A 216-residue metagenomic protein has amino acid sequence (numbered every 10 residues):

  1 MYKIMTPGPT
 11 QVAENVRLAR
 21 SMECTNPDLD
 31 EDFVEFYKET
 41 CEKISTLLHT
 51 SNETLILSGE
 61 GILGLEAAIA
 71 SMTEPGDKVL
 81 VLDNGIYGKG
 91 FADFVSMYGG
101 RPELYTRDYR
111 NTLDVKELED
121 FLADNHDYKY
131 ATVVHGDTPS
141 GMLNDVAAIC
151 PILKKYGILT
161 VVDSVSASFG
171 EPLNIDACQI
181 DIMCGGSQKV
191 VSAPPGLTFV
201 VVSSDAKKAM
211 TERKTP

Functional and structural regions predicted by a protein language model:
Y2-S58, I62: A glycine-/small-polar-enriched, mobile loop at the entrance of the PLP active site in fold-type I
I4-T6, L55-S58, V81, L104-Y105 (+3 more regions): General beta-strand structural signal in soluble alpha/beta enzymes
Q11-V12, L29, Q188-P216: Active-site C-terminal subdomain of aminotransferase-like
S51-L80, N84, G88-D93: Conserved beta-loop-alpha segment that forms the PLP phosphate-binding cup at the N-terminus of a helix
Y105-N111: Short beta->alpha junction loops
L113-V165, F169, I182, V190: Active-site phosphate-binding strand-loop segment of PLP-dependent enzymes
D176-Q188: Conserved active-site segment immediately N-terminal to the catalytic lysine that forms the internal aldimine
